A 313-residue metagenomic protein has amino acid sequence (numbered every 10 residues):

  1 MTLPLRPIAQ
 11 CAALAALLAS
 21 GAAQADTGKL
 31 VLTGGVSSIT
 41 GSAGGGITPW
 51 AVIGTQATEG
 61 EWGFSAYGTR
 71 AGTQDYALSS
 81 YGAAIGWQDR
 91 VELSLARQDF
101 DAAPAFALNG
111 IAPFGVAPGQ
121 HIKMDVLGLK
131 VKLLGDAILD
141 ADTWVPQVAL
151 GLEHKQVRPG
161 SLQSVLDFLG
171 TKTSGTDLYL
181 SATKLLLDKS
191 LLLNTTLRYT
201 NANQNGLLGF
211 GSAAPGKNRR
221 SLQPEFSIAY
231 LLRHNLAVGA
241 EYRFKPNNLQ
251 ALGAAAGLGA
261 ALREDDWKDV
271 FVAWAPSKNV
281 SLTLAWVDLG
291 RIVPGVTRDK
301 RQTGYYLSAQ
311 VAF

Functional and structural regions predicted by a protein language model:
M1-V36: Cleavable N-terminal export/targeting peptides
C11, A15, K189, N203 (+1 more regions): Intrinsically disordered, low-complexity segments enriched in polar/charged small residues
A25-L178, T183-L187, L191, N248-A260 (+4 more regions): Transmembrane beta-barrel domains of Gram-negative outer membranes and organellar outer membranes
E153, L185, T196-T200, L231-R233 (+1 more regions): Histidine- and/or cysteine-centered catalytic micro-motif in compact active-site loops
K172-K217: Active-site cradle of extracellular carbohydrate-active enzymes
L208, S212-F313: Outer membrane beta-barrel transmembrane domains
